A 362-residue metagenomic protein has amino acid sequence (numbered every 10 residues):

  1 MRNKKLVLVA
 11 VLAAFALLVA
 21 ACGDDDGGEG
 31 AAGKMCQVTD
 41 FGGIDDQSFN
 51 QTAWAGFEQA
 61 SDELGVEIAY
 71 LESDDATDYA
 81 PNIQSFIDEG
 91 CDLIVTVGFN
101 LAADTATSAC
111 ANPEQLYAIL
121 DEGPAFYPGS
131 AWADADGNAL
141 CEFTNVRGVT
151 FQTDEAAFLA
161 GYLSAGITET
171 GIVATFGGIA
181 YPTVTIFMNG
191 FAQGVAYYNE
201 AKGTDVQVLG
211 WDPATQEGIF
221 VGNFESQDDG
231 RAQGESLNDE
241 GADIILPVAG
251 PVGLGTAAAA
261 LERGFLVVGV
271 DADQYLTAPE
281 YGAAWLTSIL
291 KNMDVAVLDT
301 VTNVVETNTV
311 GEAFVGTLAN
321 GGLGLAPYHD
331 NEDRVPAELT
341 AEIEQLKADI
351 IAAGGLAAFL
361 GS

Functional and structural regions predicted by a protein language model:
M1-V9: Bacterial N-terminal signal peptides that target proteins for export
V11-A16: Hydrophobic helical h-region of N-terminal Sec-dependent signal peptides in bacterial secretory/periplasmic proteins
L18-A21: C-terminal motif of bacterial Sec signal peptides marking the signal peptidase cleavage site
G23-D25: Bacterial signal peptide processing site
G28-S362: A residue-level marker of the well-folded mature domains of exported/periplasmic proteins
